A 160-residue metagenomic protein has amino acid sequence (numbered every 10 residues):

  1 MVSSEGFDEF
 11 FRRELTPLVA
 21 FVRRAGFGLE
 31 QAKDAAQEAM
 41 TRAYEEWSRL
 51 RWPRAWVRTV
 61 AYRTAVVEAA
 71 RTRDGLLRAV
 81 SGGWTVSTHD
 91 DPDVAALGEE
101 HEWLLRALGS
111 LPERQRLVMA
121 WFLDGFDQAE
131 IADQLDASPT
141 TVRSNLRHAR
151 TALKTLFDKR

Functional and structural regions predicted by a protein language model:
M1-A20, E30-K33, Y44, S48: A short, charge-rich alpha-helical start-of-domain segment used by transcription regulators
E5, R71-G75, A79, G83-G109: Acidic, proline/glycine-rich intrinsically disordered inter-domain spacer in sigma factors
L18, V22, A32-A43, V60 (+3 more regions): Short, small-hydrophobic-rich alpha-helical interface motif
F27, E38-R54, R71-R73, L156: Sigma70-family region 2
E45, W52, T59-S81, L97 (+1 more regions): Arg/Lys-rich amphipathic alpha helix in sigma70-family domain 2
W52, Y62, V66, L135-R160: DNA-recognition helix of helix-turn-helix
G109, E113, D124-S144: Helix-turn-helix DNA-binding module
V118-M119: A short pre-motif secondary-structure segment
